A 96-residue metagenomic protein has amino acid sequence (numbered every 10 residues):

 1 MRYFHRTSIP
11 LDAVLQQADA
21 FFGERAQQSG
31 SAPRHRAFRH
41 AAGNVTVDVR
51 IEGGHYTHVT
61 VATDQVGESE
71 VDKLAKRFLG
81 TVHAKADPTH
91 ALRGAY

Functional and structural regions predicted by a protein language model:
M1-G30: Terminal, regulation- and interaction-focused segments at domain boundaries
R2, R6, H35, V59-A62: Conserved short-loop catalytic and cofactor-binding motifs
Q17-A18, R34, L92: A general marker of short, structured functional hotspots
G30-F38: Short, hydrophobic/aromatic-rich segments at coil-to-beta transitions
A41-Y96: Beta-strand/loop substructures that line and gate deep hydrophobic ligand-binding cavities in soluble
